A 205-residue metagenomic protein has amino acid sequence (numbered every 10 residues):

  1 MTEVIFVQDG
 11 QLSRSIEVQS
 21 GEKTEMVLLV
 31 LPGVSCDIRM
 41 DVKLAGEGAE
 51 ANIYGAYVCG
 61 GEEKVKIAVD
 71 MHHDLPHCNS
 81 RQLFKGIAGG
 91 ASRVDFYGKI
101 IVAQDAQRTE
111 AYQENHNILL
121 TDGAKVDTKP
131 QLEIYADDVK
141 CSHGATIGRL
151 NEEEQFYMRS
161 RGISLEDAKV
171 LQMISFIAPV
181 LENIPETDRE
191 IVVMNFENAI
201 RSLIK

Functional and structural regions predicted by a protein language model:
M1-F156, S160-I163, N183, T187-K205: Conserved beta-strand/loop scaffold segments within soluble protein domains that form the structured core and edges
Y157-F176: Extended amphipathic alpha-helical segments enriched in small hydrophobics
M173-E186: Short arginine-rich
